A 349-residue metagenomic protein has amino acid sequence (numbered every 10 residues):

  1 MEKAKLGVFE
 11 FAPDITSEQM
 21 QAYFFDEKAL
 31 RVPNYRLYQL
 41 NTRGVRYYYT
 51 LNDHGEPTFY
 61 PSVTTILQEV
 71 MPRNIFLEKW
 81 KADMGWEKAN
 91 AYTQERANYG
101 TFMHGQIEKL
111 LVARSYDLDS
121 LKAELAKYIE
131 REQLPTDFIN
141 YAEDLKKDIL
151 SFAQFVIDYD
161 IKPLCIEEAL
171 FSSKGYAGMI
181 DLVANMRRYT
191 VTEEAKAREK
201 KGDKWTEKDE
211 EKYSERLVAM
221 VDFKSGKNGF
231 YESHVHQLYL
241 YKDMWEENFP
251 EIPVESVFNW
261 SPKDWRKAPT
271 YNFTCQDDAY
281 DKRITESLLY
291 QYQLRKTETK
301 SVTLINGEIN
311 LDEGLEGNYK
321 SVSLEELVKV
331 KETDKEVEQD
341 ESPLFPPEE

Functional and structural regions predicted by a protein language model:
E2-I149, Q154, Y159, P163-S173: Nuclease catalytic cores
A91-Y92, D137, D222-F230: Short histidine-centered catalytic/ligand-binding loop motif
H104, G178-A197, D209, S214-K227 (+1 more regions): Conserved catalytic cores of phosphodiester-cleaving nucleases, focusing on short active-site segments
L111-Y128, V183-K200, L217: Short regulatory "switch" loops immediately downstream of catalytic or recognition motifs within protein catalytic
K147-M179, V183-W205: A contiguous catalytic/ligand-binding core that recognizes phosphate-bearing ligands
G175-A177, G229-H236: Active-site-adjacent loop/helix micro-motif of nuclease/hydrolase catalytic cores
R198, D203-W205, D243-E349: Metal-dependent nuclease catalytic regions and adjoining charged, substrate-binding loops involved in nucleic-acid end
H234-M244: Short, charged, amphipathic alpha-helix that recurs within catalytic cores of restriction-modification and other
